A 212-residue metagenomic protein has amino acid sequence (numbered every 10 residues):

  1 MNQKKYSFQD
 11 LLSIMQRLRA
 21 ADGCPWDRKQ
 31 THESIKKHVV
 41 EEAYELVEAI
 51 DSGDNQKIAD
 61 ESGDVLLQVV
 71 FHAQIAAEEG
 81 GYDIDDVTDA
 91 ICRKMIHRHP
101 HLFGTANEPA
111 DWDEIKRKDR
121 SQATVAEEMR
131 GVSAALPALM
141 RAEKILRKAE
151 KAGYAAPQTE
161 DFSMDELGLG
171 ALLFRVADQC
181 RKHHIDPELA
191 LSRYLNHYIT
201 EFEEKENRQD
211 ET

Functional and structural regions predicted by a protein language model:
M1-E61, L67-T212: Flexible "arm" and connector segments at domain edges
